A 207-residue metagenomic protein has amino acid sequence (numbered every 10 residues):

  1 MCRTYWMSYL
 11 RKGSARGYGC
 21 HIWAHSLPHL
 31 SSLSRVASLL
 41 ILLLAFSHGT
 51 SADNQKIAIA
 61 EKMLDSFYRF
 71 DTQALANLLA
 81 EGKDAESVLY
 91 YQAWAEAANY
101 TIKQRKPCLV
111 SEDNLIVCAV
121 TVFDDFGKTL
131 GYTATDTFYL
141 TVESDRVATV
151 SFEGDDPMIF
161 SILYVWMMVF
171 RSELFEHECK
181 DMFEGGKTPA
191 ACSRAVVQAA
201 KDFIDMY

Functional and structural regions predicted by a protein language model:
G17, S26-A37: Bacterial N-terminal signal peptides that target proteins for export
A37-A45: Bacterial N-terminal signal peptides
S47-R69: Short, low-complexity N-terminal intrinsically disordered segments enriched in polar/charged residues
I59, F67-A85: Short, well-ordered alpha-helical segments enriched in acidic and aromatic residues
Y91-T141: Surface-exposed, charged secondary-structure patches
V150-Y207: Low-complexity, intrinsically disordered terminal/linker segments enriched in charged and Gly/Pro repeats
